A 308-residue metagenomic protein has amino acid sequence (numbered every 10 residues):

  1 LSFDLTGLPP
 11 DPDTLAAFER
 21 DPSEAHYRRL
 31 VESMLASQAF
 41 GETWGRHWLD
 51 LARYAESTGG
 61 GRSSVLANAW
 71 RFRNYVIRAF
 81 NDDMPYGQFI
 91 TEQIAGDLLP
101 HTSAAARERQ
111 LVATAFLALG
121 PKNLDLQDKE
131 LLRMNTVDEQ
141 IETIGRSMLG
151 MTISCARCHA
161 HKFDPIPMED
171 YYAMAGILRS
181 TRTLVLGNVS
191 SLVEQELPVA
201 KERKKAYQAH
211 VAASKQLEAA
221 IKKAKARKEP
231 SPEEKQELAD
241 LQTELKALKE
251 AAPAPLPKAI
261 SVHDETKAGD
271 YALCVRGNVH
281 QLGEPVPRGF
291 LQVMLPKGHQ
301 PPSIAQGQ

Functional and structural regions predicted by a protein language model:
L1-A200, P257-G283, P287-Q292, P296-K297 (+1 more regions): Short, structured secondary-structure elements that scaffold catalytic or ligand/cofactor-binding regions
S190-K258: Mature extracytoplasmic enzyme cores
S303-Q306: Anion-binding catalytic surfaces of enzymes that hydrolyze or transfer phosphate/sulfate esters
